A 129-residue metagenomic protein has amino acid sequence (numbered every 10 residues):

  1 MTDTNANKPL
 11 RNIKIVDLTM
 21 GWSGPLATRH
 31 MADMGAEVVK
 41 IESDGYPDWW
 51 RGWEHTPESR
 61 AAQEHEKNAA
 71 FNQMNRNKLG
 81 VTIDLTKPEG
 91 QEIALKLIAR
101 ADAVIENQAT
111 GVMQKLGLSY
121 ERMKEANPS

Functional and structural regions predicted by a protein language model:
M1-S129: N-terminal helix-loop segment corresponding to the beta1-alpha1 unit of nucleotide/adenylate-binding folds
